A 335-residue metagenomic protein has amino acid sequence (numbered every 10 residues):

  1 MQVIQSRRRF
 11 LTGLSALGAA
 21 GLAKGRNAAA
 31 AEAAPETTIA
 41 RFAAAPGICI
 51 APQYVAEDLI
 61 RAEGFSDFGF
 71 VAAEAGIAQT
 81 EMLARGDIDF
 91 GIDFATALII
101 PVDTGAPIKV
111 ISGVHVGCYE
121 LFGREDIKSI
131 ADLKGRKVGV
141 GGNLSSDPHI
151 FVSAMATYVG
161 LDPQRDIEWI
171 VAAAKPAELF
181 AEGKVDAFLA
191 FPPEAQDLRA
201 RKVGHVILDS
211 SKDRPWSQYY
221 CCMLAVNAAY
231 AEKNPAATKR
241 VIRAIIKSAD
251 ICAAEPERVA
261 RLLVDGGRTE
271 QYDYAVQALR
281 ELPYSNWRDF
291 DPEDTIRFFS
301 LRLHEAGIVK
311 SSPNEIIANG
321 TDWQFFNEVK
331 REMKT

Functional and structural regions predicted by a protein language model:
M1-G18: N-terminal secretory signal peptides and thylakoid transit peptides that target proteins across membranes
R26-R41, A62-S66, D126-K137, S312: Immediate post-signal peptide segment of exported/extracytoplasmic ligand-binding proteins
T37-L59, E120-L121, I130-R201, E257 (+2 more regions): Bilobed "Venus flytrap"/periplasmic-binding protein-like clamshell domains and structurally analogous long
P46-A73, I77-A78, M82-A84, I100-T104 (+1 more regions): Short, polar/charged alpha-helical segment
Y54-E57, Y119-S129, Y219-A236: A bilobed periplasmic-binding-protein/Venus flytrap-type ligand-binding module shared by bacterial periplasmic
T96, K175-D265: Pocket-lining segment of extracytoplasmic ligand-binding domains
E232-S311: Secondary-structure end/capping motifs
L303-T335: Conserved C-terminal helix/tail region of periplasmic/extracytoplasmic solute-binding proteins
